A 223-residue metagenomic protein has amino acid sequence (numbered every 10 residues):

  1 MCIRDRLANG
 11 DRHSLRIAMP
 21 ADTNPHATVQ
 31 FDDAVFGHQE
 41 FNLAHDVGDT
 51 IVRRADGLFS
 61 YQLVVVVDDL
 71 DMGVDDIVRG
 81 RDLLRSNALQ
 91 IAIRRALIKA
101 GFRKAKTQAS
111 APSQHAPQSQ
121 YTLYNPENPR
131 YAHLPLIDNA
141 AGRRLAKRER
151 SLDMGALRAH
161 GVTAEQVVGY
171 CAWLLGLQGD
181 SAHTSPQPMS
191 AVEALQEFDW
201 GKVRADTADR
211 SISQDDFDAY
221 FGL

Functional and structural regions predicted by a protein language model:
M1: Sequence context surrounding c-type heme c attachment/ligation sites in exported
R4-T107, Y121-A146, D153-R158, Q214-L223: Active-site cores that bind ATP or allylic diphosphates and position pyrophosphate for catalysis
D5, R12, D22, T107-Q108 (+4 more regions): Non-catalytic terminal extensions that flank enzyme cores
